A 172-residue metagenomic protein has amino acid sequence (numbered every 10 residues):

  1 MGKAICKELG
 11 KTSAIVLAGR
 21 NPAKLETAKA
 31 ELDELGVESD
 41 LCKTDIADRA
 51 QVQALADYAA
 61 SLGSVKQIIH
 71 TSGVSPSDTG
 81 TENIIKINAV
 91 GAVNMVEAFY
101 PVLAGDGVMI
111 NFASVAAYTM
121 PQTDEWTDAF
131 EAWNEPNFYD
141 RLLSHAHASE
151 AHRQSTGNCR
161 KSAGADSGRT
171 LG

Functional and structural regions predicted by a protein language model:
M1-V16: Canonical Rossmann dinucleotide-binding motif of NAD(H)/NADP(H)-dependent dehydrogenases/reductases, specifically
I5, A59, A98-F99, K161 (+2 more regions): Conserved alpha-helical elements of the SDR catalytic core
T12-T27: Conserved glycine-rich Rossmann-like NAD(P)H-binding loop of the short-chain dehydrogenase/reductase
V37-E38, Y58-H70, S77-D78, A104-G107: A glycine-rich helix->loop->beta "capping" turn within Rossmann-like NAD(P)(H)-dependent oxidoreductase domains
K43-A54, A89-A92: The beta1-alpha1 cofactor-binding region of Rossmann-like NAD(H)/NADP(H)-dependent oxidoreductases
L55, I69, M95-L103, K161: Hydrophobic positions on the long internal alpha-helix of Rossmann-like NAD(P)-dependent oxidoreductase domains
V74-D78, G105-G172: Catalytic loop of short-chain dehydrogenase/reductase
I84-I85: A hydrophobic alpha-helix adjacent to the NAD(P)-binding/active-site core of NAD(P)-dependent oxidoreductases, strongly
